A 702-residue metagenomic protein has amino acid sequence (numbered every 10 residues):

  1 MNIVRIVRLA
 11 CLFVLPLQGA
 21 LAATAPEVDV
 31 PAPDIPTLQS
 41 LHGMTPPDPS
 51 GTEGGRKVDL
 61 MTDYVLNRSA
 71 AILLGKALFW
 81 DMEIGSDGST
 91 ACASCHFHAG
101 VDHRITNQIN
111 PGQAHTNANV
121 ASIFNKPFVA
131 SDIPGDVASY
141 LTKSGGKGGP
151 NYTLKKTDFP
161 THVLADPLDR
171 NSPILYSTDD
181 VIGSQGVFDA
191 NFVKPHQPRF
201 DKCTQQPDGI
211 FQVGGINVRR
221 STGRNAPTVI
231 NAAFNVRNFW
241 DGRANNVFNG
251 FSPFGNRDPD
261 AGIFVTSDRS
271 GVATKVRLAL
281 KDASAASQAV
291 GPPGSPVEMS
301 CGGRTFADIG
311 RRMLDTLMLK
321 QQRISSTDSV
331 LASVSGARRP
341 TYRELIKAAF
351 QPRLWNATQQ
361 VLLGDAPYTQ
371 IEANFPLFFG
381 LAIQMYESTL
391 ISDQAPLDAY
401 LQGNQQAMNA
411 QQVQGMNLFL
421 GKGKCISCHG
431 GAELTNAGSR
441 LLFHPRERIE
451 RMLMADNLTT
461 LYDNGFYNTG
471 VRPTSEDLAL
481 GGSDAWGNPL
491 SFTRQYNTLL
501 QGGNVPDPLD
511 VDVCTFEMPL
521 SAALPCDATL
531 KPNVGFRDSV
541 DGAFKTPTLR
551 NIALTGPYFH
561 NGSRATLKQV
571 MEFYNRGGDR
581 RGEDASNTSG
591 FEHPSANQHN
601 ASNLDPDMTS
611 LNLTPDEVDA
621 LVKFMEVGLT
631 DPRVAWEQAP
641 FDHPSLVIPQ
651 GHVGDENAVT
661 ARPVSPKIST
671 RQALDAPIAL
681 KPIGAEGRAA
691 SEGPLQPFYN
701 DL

Functional and structural regions predicted by a protein language model:
M1-I6: N-terminal secretory signal peptides that target proteins for export/translocation
R8-G19: Bacterial N-terminal signal peptides
L21-L702: Periplasmic c-type cytochrome electron-transfer domains
